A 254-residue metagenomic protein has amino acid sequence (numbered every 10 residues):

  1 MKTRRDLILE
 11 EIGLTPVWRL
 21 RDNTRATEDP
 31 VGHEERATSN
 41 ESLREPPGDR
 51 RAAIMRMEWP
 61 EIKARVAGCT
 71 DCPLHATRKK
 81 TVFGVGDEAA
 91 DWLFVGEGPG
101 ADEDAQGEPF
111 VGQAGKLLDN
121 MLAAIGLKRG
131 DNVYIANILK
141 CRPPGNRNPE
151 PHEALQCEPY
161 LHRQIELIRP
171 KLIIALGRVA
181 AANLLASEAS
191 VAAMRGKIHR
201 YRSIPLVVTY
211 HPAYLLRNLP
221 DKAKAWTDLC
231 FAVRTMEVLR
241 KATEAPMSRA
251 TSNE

Functional and structural regions predicted by a protein language model:
K2-R249, N253-E254: A polyanion-binding, active-site-adjacent surface
